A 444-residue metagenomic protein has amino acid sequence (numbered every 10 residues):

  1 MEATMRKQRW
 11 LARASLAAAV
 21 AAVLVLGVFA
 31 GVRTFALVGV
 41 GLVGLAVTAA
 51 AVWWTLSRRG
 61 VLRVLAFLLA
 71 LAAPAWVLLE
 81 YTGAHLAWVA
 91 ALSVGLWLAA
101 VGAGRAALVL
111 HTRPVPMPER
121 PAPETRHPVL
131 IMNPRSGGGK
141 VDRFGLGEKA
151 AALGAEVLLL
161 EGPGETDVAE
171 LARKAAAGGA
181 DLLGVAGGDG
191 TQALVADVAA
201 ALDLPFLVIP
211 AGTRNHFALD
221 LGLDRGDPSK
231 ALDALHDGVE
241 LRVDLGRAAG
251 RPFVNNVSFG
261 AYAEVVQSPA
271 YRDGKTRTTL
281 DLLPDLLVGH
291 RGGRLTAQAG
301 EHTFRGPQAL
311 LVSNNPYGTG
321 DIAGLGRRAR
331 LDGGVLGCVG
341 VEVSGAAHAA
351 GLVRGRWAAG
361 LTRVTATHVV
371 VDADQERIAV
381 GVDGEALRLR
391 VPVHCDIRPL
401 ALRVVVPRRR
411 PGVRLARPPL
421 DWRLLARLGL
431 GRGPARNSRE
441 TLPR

Functional and structural regions predicted by a protein language model:
M1-L182, A193, P411, P419-L424 (+2 more regions): ATP/NTP phosphate-donor binding region
A3, Q375-R444: Generic C-terminus detector
G44-V47, W53-W54, R63, F67-A70 (+4 more regions): Catalytic phosphate-donor-binding core of small-molecule kinases
A122-P123, V129, R135-S136, K140-R143 (+4 more regions): Catalytic core of DAGKc-family lipid kinases
V185-D189: N-terminal glycine-rich "phosphate-gripper" loop used for MgATP/nucleotide binding and carboxylate activation
G190-V195, H216-F217: Short glycine/serine/threonine-rich phosphate/pyrophosphate-binding segments that cradle anionic phosphate groups
R251-P252, R294, P316, V335 (+4 more regions): Structural motif
E301, R305-V343: Active-site beta-loop-alpha substructure in enzyme catalytic cores, prototypically the cysteine-centered nucleophile
